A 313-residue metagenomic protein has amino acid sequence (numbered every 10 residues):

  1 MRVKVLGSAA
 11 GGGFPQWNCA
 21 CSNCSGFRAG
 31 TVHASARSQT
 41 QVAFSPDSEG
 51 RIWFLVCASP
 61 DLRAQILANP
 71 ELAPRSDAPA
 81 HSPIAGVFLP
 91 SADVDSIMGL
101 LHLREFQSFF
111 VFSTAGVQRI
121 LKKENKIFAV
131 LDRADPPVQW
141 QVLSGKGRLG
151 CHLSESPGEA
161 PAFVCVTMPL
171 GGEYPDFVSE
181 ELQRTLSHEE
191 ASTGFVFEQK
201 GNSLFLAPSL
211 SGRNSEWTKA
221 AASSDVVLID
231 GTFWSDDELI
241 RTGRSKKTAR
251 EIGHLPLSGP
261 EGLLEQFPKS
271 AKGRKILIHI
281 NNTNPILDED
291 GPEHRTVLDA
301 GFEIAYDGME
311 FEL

Functional and structural regions predicted by a protein language model:
M1-E71, R75, V142-A220, D307-L313: Core dinuclear metal-dependent hydrolase active-site scaffold
V3, I66, S91, V111 (+5 more regions): Divalent metal-coordination and catalytic microenvironments
K4, F88, F112, Q141 (+5 more regions): Hydrophobic/aromatic beta-strand patches that form the interior of the parallel beta-sheet core in alpha/beta enzyme
S45-D47, R51-S113: Active-site metal-binding motif and surrounding structural segment of the metallo-beta-lactamase
S82, A92, P136, P161-F163 (+2 more regions): Structured loop/turn residues at beta-strand edges in well-structured enzyme cores
L101-A129, A134-W140: Long, hydrophobic, well-ordered secondary-structure blocks that form the structural core and pocket-lining surfaces
V117-K122, G150, D236, T283-L287 (+1 more regions): Short, charged/polar "capping" segments at the starts of alpha-helices and the immediately preceding loops
E190-S192, K200-F205, L210-M309: Cap/insert and terminal regions of metallo-dependent hydrolase folds
